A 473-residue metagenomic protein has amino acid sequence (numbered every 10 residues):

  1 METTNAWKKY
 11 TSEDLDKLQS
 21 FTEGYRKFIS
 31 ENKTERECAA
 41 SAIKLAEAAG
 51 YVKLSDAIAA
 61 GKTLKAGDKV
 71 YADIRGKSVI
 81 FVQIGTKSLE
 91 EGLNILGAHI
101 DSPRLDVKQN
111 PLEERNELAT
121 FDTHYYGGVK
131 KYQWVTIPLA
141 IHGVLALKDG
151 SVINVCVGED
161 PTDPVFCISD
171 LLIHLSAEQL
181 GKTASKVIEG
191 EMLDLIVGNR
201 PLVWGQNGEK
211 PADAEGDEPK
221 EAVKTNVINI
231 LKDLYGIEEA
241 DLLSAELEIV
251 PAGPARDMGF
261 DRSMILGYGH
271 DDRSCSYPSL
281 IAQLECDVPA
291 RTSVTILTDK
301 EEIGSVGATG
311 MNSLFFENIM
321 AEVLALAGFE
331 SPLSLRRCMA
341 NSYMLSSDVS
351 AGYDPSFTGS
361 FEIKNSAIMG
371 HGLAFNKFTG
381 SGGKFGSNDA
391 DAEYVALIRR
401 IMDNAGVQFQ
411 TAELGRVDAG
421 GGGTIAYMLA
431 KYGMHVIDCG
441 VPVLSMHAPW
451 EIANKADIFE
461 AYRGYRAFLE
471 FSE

Functional and structural regions predicted by a protein language model:
M1-E473: N-terminal hydrophobic/helix-forming segments and targeting peptides
